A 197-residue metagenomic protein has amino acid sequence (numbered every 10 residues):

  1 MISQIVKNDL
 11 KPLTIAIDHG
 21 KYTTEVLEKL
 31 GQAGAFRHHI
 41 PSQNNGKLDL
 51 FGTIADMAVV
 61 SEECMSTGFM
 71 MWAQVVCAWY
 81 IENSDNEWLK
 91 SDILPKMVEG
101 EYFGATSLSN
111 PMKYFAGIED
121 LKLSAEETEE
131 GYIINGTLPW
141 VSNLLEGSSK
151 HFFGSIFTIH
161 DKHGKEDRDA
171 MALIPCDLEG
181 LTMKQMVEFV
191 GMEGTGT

Functional and structural regions predicted by a protein language model:
M1-M71: Amphipathic, small/basic residue-rich leader segments at the start of a protein or domain
H38, E99-P111, G154-I156: A short, Trp-centered hydrophobic/proline-enriched beta-strand micro-motif
M65-W88, M112-E119: N-terminal glycine-rich flavin-associated loop
F103-E126: A gly/ser-rich beta-alpha-beta helix-loop segment of oxidoreductase catalytic cores
E129-I133: A generic structural signal for beta-strand entry/edge sites
W140-M183: A short core secondary-structure module
E179-T197: Flexible, small-/acidic-enriched active-site or ligand-binding loops
